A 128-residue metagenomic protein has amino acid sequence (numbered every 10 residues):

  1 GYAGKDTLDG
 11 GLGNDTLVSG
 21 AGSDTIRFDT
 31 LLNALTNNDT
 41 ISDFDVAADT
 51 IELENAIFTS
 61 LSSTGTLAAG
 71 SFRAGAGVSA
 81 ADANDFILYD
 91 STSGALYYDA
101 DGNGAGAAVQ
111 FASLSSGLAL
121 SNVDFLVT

Functional and structural regions predicted by a protein language model:
Y2-A3, T7-L12, T16-A21, T25-R27 (+1 more regions): Short beta-strand elements of solenoid repeat domains
S23-T128: Acidic glycine/aspartate-rich repeat arrays in secreted/surface proteins
